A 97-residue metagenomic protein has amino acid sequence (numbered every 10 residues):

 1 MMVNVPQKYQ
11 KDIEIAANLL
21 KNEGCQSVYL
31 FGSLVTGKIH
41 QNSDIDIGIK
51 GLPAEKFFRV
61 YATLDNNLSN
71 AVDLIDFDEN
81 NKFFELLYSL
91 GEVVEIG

Functional and structural regions predicted by a protein language model:
M1-S27, V35-Q41, L52-G97: Catalytic core of pol beta-like nucleotidyltransferases
S43-I45: Periplasmic OmpA-like peptidoglycan-binding domain that tethers envelope proteins to the cell wall
G48-K50: Short hydrophobic/aromatic beta-strand micro-patches that form the beta-sheet surface supporting nucleotide- or nucleic
